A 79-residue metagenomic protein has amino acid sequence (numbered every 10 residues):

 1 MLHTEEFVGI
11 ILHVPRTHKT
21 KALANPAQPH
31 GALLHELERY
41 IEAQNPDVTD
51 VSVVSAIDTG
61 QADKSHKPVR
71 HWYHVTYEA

Functional and structural regions predicted by a protein language model:
M1-H3, E78-A79: Short intrinsically disordered terminal tails
T4-H30: A short, exposed loop/beta-hairpin motif centered on an aromatic-Gly-Thr core
T4-I10, L37, D47, V53 (+1 more regions): Generic short amphipathic/hydrophobic targeting helices enriched at N-termini, encompassing Sec-type signal peptides
R16-K19, P46, A56: Intrinsic disorder/low-complexity segments
P26-D50: A short, charged, amphipathic alpha-helix used as a generic interaction element across diverse proteins
T49-H66: Short amphipathic beta-strand and strand-loop transition segments with alternating hydrophobic
K67-A79: C-terminal edge-of-domain segments
